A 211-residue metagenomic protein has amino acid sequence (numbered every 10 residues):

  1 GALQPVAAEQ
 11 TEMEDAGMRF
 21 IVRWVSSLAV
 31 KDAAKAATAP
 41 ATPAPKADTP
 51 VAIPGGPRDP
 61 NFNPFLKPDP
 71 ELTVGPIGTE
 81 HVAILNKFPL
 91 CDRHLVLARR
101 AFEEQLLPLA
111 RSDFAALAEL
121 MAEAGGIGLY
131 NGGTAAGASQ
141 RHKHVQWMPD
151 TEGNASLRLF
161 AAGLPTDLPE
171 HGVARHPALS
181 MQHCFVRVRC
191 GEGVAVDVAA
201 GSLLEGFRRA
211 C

Functional and structural regions predicted by a protein language model:
G1-L109, E152-A200, G206-C211: Active-site microenvironments that recognize anionic phosphate/pyrophosphate groups
E71, V82-K87, L117, G128-G137: Catalytic micro-motifs at enzyme active sites that drive phosphoryl/nucleotidyl and oxygen chemistry
T79-H81, R93-H94, A124-Y130, R141-V145: Generic beta-strand structural signal
R99, G133-R158: Histidine-centered divalent-metal-coordination microenvironment in nucleic-acid enzymes
L106-A110, A138-R141: Short capping loops/turns at secondary-structure boundaries
P108-G128: Helical scaffold of the NTase/Pol beta-like nucleotidyltransferase catalytic core
A115, E119-A122, G201, E205-R209: A broad, structural surface signal
L120-M121, G132-T134, A162-P169: Low-complexity, flexible helical/coil segments
